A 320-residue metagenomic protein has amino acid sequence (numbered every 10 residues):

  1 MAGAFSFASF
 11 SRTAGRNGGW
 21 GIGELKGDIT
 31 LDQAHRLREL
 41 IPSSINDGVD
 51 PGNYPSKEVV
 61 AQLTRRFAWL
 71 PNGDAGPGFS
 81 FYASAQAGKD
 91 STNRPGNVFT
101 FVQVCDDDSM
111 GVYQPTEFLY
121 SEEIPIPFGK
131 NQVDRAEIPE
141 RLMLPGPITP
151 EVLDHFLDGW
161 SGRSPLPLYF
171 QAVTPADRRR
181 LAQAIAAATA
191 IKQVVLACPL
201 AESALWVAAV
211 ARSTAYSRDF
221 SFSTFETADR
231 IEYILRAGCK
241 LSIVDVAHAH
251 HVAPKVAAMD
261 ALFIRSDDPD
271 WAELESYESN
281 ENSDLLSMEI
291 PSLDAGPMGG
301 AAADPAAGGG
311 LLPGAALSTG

Functional and structural regions predicted by a protein language model:
M1-S164, D219-S221, T227-R230, L235-C239 (+2 more regions): Extended, helix-rich scaffolding/adaptor regions
G18, Q33, A249-H251, D294: Residues in flexible loops and secondary-structure boundaries
R36, L40, A184, A209-V210 (+1 more regions): Charge-rich, solvent-exposed alpha-helical interaction surfaces
E122-P125, A215-Y216, A261-F263: Short, low-complexity, polar/charged sequence segments that are solvent-exposed and flexible
M143-L144, I148-V244: Extended amphipathic alpha-helical scaffold segments
A237-P269: Long, continuous compositionally biased terminal/linker segments
F263-G320: Elongated scaffolding segments in large macromolecular assemblies, built predominantly from amphipathic alpha-helices
